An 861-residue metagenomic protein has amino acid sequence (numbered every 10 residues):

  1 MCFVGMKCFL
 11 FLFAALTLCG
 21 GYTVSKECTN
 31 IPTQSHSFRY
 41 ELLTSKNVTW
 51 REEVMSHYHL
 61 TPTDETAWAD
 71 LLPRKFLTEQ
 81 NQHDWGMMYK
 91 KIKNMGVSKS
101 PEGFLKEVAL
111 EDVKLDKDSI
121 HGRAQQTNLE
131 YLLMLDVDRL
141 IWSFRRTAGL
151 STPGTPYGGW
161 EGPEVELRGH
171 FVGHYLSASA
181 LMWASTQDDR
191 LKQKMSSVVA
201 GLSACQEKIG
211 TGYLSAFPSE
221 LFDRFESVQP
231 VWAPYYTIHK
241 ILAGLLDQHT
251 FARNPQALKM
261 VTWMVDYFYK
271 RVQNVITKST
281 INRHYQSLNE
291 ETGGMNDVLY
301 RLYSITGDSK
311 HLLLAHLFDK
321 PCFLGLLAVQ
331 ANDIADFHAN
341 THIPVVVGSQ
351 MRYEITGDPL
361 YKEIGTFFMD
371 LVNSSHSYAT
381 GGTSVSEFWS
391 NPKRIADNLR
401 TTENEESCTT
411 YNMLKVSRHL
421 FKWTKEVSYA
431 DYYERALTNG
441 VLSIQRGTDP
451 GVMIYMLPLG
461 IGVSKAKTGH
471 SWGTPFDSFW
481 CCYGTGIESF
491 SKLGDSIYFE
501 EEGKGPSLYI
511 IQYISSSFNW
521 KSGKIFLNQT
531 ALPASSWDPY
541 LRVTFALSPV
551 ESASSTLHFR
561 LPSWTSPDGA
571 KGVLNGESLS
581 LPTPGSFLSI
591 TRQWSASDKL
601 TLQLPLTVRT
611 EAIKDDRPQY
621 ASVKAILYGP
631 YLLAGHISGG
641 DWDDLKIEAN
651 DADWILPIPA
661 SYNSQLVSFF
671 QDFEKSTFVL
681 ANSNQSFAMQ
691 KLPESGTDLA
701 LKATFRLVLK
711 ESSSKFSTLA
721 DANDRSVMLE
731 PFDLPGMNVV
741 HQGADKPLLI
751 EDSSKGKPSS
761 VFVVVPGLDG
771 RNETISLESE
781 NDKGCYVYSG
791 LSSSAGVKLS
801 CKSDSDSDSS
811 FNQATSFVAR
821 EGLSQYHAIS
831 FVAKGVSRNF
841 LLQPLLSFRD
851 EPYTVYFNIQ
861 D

Functional and structural regions predicted by a protein language model:
Y22-F171, S196-E220: Low-complexity, Ser/Thr/Pro/Gly-enriched N-terminal "stalk/linker" regions
E27-P73, G365, D431-V543, T583 (+7 more regions): C-terminal beta-rich recognition modules with glycine/proline-rich loops and embedded aromatic residues
G103, V108-L115, W183-S196, Q248-T262 (+5 more regions): Structural helix-adjacent loops and short alpha-helical linkers that scaffold large soluble proteins
H121, V165-A184, A233-H249, S287-Y303 (+4 more regions): Well-ordered alpha-helical segments within folded domains of soluble proteins
A124-P156, K194-Y213, K259-I276, K310-Q330 (+3 more regions): Long, well-ordered core segments of solenoidal/helical folds
W142-E166, L214-A233, I281-Y300, V329-M351 (+2 more regions): Carbohydrate-binding/catalytic loop surfaces
A148-L167, G173, W183-L317: Extended ligand-binding groove/face enriched in aromatic
F673-L692, F732-K746, N781-S793: A structural signal for the beta-strand cores of small, secreted beta-rich domains
